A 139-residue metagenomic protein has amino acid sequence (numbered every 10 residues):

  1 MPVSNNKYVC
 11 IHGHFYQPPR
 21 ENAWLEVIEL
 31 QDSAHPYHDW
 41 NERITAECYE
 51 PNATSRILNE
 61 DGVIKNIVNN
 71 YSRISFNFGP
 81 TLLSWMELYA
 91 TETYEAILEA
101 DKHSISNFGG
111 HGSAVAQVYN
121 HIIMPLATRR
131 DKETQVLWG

Functional and structural regions predicted by a protein language model:
M1-G139: Carbohydrate-active enzymes and regulators
